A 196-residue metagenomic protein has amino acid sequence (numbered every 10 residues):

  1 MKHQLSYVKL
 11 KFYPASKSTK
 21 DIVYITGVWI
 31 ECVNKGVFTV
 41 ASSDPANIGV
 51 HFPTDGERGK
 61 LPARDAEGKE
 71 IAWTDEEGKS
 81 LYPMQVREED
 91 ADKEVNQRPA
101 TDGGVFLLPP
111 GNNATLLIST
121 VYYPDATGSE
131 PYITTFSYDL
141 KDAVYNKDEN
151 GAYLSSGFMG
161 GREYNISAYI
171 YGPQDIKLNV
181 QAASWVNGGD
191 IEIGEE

Functional and structural regions predicted by a protein language model:
M1-E196: Extracytoplasmic cysteine-anchoring/structural motifs
